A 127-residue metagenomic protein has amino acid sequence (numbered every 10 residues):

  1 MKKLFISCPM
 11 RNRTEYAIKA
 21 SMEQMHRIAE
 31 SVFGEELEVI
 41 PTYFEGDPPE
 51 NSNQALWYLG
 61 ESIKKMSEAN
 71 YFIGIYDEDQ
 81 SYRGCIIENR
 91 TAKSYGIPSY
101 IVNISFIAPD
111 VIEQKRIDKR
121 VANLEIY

Functional and structural regions predicted by a protein language model:
M1-Y127: Conserved catalytic or regulatory cores that recognize and/or transform ribose-phosphate-containing ligands
